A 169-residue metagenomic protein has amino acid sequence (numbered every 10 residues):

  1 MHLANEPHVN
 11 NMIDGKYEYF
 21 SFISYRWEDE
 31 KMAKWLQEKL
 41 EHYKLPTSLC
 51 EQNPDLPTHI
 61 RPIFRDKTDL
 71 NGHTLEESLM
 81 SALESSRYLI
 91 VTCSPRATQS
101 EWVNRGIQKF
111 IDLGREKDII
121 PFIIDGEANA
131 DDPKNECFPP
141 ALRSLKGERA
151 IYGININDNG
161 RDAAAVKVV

Functional and structural regions predicted by a protein language model:
M1-K39, T68-E77, S81-A82, T98-E101 (+2 more regions): C-terminal interaction surface of TIR/SEFIR-family domains
H42-P62, N129: Short mixed-charge
C50-N53, R96, G106, E127: Flexible domain-boundary/linker segments
S86: An anion/phosphate-binding loop that grips the pyrophosphate of nucleotide cofactors and donors
L89-I90: Hydrophobic acceptor-binding patch used for acceptor engagement in glycosyltransferases
C93: Glycine-rich, N-terminal phosphate-binding loop of Rossmann-like dinucleotide-binding domains
